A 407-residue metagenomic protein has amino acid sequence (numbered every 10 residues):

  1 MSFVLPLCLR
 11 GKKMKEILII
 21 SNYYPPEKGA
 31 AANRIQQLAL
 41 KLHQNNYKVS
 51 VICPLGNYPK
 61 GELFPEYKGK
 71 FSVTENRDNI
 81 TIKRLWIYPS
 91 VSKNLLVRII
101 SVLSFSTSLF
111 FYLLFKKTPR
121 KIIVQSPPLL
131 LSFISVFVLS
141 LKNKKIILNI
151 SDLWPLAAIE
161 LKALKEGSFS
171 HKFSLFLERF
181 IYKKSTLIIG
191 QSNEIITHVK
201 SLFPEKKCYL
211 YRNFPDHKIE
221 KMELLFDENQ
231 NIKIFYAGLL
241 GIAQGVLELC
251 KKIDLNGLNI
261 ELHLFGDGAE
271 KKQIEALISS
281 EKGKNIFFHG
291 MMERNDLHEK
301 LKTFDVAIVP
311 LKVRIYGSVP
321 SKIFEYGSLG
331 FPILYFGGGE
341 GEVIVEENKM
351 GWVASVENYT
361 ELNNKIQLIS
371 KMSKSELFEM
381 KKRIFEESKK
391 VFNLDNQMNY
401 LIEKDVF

Functional and structural regions predicted by a protein language model:
F3, C8-F71, E75-D78, D216 (+1 more regions): N-terminal subdomain of nucleotide-sugar transferases
F110-L114, L130-F133, F137-L141, S168-I188: Membrane-proximal helix-turn-helix segments that form the acceptor-binding/catalytic region of lipid-linked
E194, Y211-F214: Carbohydrate-associated surface elements
F226-Q244, C250-I253, H263: Conserved donor-binding/catalytic core segment of Leloir-type glycosyltransferases
N231, H263, K272-H298: Nucleotide-activated donor-binding/catalytic signature segment of Leloir-type glycosyltransferases, i.e., the conserved
Q244, E293-K300, D305-G327, I333-I344: Nucleotide-sugar-dependent
G341-Q367: Change "using UDP/GDP/dTDP sugars" to "using nucleotide sugars
E357, E361-N363, K374-V406: A charged, aromatic-enriched C-terminal amphipathic alpha-helix characteristic of glycosyltransferases across folds
